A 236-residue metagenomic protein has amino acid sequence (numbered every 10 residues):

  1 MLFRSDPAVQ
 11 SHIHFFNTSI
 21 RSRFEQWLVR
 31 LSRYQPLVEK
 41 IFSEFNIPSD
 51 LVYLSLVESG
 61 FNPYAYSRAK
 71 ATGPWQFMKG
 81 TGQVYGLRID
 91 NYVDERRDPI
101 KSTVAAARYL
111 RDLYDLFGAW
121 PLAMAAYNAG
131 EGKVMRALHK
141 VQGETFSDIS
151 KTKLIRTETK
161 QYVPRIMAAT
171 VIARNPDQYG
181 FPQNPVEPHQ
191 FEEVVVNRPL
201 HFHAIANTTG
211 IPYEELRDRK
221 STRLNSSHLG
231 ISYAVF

Functional and structural regions predicted by a protein language model:
M1-L2, F236: Low-complexity/repetitive intrinsically disordered segments
F3-E39, E44-F45, V84, R88-Y92 (+3 more regions): Extracytoplasmic and endomembrane cell-envelope/extracellular-matrix remodeling and assembly machinery
I47-L56, T72, W120-A125: Alpha-helical scaffolds flanking conserved acidic
Y64-G86: Short, surface-exposed glycine/acidic/tryptophan-bearing loops
H228: Histidine-centered active-site/metal-ligand motif
